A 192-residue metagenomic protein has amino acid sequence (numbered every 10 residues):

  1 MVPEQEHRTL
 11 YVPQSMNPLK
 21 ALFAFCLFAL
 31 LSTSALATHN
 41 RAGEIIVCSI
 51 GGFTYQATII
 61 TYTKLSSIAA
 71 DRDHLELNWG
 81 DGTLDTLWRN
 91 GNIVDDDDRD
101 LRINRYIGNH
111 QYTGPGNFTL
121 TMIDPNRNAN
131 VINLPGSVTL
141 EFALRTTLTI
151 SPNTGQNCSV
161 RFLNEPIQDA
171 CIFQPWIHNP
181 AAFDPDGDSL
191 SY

Functional and structural regions predicted by a protein language model:
M1-R41: Bacterial Sec-dependent N-terminal signal peptides
L36-Y192: Long, compositionally biased, intrinsically disordered segments
